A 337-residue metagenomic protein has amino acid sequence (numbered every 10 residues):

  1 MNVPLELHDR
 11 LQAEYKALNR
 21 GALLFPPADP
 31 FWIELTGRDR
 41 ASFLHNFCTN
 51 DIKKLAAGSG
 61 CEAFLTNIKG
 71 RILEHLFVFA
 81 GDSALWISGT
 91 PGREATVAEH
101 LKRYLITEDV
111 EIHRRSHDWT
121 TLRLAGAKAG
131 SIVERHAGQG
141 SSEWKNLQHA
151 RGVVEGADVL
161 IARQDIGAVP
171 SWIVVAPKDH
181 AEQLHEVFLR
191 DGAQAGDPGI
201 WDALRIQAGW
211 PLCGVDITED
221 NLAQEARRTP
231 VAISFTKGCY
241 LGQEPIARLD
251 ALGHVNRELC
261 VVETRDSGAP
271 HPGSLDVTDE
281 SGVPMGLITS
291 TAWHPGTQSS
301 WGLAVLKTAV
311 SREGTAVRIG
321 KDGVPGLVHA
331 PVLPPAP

Functional and structural regions predicted by a protein language model:
M1-E62, T66-L73: Acidic, proline/glycine-enriched N-terminal capping motif
L11-R20, A63-H75, L105-E108, G152-A162 (+1 more regions): Short amphipathic beta-strand starts and helix->beta connectors
L23-F25, W32, F77-P211: Acidic, low-complexity central loop/insert segments
E34-D39, F43, L124-A129, E263-H271: Short, surface-exposed ligand-recognition loops at beta-strand->loop->(often short) alpha-helix junctions that present
G37, I87, L124-G126, V174 (+3 more regions): Residue-level signal for inorganic ion chemistry
A57-G60, S142-V154, G209, G214 (+4 more regions): Glycine-centered loop/turn motifs
L76, N221, R227-I233, Y240-Q243 (+1 more regions): Glycine-rich, small/acidic residue-mixed loop/short-helix segments
I173-E263: Anionic-ligand-binding alpha/beta catalytic cores of soluble enzymes and soluble regulatory domains that recognize
